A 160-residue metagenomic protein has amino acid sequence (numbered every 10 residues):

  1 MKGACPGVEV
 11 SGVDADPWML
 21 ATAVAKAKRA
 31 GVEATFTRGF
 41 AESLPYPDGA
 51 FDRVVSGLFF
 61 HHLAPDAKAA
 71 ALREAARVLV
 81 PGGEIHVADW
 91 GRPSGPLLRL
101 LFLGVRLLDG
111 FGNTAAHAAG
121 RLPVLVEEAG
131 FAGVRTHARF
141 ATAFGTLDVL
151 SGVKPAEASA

Functional and structural regions predicted by a protein language model:
M1-S43: Class I SAM-dependent methyltransferase SAM/SAH-binding core
G3, A69, H86-A129, G133-D148: C-terminal alpha-helical "lid/dimerization" subdomain adjacent to the S-adenosyl-L-methionine
S11, T37, V54-V55, H86: Conserved Rossmann-like nucleotide-binding pocket used by diverse enzymes that bind dinucleotide cofactors
E42-V54: A short acidic, Gly/Pro-enriched loop at the edge of an enzyme's catalytic core that lines a small-molecule cofactor
R53-A67: A short SAM/SAH-binding and catalytic strip from SAM-dependent methyltransferases
A69-P81: A short glycine-rich, Lys/Arg-flanked "PGG" loop and its adjoining helix->strand segment in the class I
V149-A160: C-terminal lobe and adjacent flexible extensions of AdoMet/dcAdoMet transferase-like proteins
